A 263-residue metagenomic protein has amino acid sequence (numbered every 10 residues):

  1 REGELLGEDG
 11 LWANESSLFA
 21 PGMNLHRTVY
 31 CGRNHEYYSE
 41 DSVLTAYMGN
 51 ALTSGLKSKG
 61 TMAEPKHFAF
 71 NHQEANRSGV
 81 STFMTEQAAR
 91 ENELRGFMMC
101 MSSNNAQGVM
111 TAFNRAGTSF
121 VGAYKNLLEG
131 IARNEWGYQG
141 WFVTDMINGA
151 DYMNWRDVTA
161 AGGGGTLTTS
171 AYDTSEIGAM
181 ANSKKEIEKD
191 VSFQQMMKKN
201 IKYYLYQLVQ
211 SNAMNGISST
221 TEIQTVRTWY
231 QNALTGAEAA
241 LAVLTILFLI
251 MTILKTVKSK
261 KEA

Functional and structural regions predicted by a protein language model:
R1-A263: Glycoside hydrolase catalytic-domain context in secreted enzymes
